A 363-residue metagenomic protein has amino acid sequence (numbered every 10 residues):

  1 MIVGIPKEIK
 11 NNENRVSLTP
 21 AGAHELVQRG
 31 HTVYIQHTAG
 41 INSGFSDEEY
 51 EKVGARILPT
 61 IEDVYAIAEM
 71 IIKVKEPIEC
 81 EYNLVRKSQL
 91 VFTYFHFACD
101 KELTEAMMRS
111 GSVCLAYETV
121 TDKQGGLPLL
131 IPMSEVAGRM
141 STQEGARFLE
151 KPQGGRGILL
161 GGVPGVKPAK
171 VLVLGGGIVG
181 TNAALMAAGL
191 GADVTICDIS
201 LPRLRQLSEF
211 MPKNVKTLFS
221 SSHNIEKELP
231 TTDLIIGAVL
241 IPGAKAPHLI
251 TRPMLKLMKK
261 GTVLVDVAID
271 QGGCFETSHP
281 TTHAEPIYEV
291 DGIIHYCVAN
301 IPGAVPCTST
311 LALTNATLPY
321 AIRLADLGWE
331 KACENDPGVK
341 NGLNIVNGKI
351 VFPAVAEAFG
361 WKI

Functional and structural regions predicted by a protein language model:
I2, E8, E79-A169, V298-N300: Glycine/serine-rich phosphate-binding loop and adjoining beta1-alpha1 elements at the start of nucleotide-handling
I2-S110: An N-terminal-biased, well-structured beta-alpha scaffold segment characteristic of Rossmann-like dinucleotide-binding
P6-F45, P152-L240, I287: Glycine-rich phosphate/diphosphate-binding loop of Rossmann-like nucleotide-binding domains
E69, K75-E76, F95-H96, S221 (+3 more regions): Short glycine-/small-residue-rich Rossmann-like dinucleotide-binding loops
E76, V136, G177-I178: Residue-level detector of alpha-helix initiation sites
E118-E144, F148-L159, I269, C274-I363: Adenosine-phosphate binding glycine-rich loop
E209-D291: Rossmann-like adenosine-cofactor binding region
